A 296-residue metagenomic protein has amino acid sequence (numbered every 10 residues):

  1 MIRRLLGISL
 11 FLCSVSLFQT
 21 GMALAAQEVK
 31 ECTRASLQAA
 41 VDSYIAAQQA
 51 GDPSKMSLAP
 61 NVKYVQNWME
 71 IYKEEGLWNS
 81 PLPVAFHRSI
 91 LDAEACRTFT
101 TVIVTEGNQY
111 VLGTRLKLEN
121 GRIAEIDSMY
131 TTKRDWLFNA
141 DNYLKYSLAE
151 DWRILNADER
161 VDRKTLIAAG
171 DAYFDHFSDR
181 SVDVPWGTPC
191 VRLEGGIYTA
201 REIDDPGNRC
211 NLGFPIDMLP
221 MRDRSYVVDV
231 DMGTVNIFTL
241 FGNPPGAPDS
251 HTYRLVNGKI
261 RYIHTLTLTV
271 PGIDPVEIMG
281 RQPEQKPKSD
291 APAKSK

Functional and structural regions predicted by a protein language model:
M1-R4: Positively charged n-region of N-terminal signal peptides that target proteins for export
G7-Q19: Bacterial N-terminal signal peptides
L24-K296: C-terminal and inter-domain tail/linker signature
